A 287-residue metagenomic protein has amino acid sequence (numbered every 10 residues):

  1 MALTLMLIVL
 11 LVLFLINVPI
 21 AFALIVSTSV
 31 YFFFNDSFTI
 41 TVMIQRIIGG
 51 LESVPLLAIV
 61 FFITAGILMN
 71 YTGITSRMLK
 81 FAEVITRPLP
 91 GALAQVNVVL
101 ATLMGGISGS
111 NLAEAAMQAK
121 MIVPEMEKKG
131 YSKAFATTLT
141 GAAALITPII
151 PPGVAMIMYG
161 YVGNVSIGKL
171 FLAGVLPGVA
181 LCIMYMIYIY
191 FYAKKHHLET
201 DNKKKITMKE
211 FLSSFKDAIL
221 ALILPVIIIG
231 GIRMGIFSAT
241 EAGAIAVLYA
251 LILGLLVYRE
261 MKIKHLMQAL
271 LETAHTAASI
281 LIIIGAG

Functional and structural regions predicted by a protein language model:
M1-G287: Alpha-helical transmembrane segments of multi-pass membrane transport proteins
